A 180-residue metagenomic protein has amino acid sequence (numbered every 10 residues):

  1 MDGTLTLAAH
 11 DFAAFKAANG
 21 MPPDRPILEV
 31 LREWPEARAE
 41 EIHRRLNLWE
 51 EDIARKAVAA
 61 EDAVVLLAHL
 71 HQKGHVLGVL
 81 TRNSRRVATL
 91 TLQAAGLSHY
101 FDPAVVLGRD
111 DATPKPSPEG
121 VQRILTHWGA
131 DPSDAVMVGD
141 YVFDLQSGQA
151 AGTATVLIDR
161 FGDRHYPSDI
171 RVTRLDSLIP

Functional and structural regions predicted by a protein language model:
M1-E41: Active-site neighborhood of HAD-like aspartate-dependent phosphohydrolases
L7, V79-T81, L157: Hydrophobic residues in well-ordered beta-strands that form the structural core
F12-N19, L46-E50, A88-T91: Hydrophobic alpha-helical core bundles mediating ligand binding, dimerization, or RNAP-core interactions
A14, R45, V65, H69 (+3 more regions): Alpha-helical elements of Rossmann-like donor-binding domains used by nucleotide-donor carbohydrate transfer enzymes
A39-E50, Y100-V105: Short, basic/glycine-rich phosphate-binding loops at helix/coil junctions that contact nucleotide phosphates
D52-V79, R85-T89, P118: Short, acidic loop-to-helix structural element flanking the phosphoryl-transfer center in phosphate-processing enzymes
R85, T91-P180: Asp-based, Mg2+/Mn2+-dependent phosphohydrolase catalytic module
